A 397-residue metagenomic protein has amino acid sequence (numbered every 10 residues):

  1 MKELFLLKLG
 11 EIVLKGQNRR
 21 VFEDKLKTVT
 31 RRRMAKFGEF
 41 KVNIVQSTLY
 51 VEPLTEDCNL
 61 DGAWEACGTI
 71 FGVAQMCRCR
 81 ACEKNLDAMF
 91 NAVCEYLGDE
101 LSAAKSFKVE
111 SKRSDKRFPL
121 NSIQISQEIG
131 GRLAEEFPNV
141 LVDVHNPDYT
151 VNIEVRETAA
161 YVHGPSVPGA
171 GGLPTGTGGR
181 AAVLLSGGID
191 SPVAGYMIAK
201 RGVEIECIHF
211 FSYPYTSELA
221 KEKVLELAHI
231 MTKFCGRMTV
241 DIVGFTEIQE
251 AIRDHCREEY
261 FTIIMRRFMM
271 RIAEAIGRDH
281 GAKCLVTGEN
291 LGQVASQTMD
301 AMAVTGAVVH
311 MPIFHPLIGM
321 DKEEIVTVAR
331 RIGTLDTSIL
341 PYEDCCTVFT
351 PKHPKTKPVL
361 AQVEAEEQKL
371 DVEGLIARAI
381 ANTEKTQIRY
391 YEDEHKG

Functional and structural regions predicted by a protein language model:
M1-A182, P192-M238, A307, K355-L360 (+2 more regions): RNA-binding accessory domains that recognize and position tRNA/RNA substrates
E128-L133, S166, A170-G178, F245 (+4 more regions): Active-site adenylate/phosphate-handling loop in enzymes that bind or generate adenylated species
V183, C207-H209, I242, T287 (+1 more regions): Structural beta-sheet core signal
G188: Conserved G/P- and acidic residue-centered "switch" motifs that form tight phosphate/ATP-binding loops in soluble
A228-D254, D344: A conserved beta-strand->alpha-helix junction
Q293, P341-F349: Small/polar glycine-rich anion-binding or flexible loop at a beta-alpha turn
G333-P341: A short alpha-helix-loop-beta-strand transition element characteristic of N-terminal alpha/beta dinucleotide-binding
